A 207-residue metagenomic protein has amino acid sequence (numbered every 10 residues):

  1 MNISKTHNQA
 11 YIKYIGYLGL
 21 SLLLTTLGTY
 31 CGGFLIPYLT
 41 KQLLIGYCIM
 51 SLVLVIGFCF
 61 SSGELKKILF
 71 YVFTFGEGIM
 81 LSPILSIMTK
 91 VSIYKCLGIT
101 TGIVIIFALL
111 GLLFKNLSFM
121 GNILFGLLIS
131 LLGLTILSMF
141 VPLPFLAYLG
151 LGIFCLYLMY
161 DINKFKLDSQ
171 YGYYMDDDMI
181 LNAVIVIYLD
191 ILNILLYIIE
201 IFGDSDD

Functional and structural regions predicted by a protein language model:
M1-D207: A hydrophobic alpha-helical transmembrane-helix feature that marks the membrane cores and membrane-interface segments
